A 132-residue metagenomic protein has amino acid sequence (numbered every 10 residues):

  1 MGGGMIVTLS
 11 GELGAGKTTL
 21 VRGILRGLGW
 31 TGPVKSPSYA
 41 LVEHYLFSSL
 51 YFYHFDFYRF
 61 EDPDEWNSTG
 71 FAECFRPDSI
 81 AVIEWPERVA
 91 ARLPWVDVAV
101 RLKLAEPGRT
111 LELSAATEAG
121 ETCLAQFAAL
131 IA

Functional and structural regions predicted by a protein language model:
M1-G4: Phosphate-binding P-loop
V7-L9: Hydrophobic anchor at the beta1->P-loop junction of P-loop NTPases
L13: The conserved Walker
G16: Conserved glycine(s) of the Walker
W30-L46: Short beta-strand-centered segment that lines the nucleotide-binding/catalytic pocket of NTP-utilizing
E61-W66, A72-A132: Short phosphate-coordinating micro-motif centered on Lys-Gly-acidic
